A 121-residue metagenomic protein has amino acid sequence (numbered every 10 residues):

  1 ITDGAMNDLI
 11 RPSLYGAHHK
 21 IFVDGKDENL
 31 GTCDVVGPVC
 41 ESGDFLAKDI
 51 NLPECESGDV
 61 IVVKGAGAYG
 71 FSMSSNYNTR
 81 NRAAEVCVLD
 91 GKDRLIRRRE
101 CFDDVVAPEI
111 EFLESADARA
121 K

Functional and structural regions predicted by a protein language model:
I1-K121: Charged (often Lys/Glu-rich) extended helix/loop segments that serve as interaction or gating elements
